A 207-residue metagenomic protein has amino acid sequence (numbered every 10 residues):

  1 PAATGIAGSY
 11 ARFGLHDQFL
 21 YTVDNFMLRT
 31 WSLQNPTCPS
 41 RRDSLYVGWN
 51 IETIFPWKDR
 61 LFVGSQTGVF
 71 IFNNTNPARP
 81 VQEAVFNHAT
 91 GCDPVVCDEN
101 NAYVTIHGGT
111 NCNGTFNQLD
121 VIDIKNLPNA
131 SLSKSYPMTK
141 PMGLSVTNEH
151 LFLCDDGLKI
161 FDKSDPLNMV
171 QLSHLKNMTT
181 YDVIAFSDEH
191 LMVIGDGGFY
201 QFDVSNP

Functional and structural regions predicted by a protein language model:
P1-P207: Feature marking well-ordered beta-strand scaffolds used for ligand recognition
